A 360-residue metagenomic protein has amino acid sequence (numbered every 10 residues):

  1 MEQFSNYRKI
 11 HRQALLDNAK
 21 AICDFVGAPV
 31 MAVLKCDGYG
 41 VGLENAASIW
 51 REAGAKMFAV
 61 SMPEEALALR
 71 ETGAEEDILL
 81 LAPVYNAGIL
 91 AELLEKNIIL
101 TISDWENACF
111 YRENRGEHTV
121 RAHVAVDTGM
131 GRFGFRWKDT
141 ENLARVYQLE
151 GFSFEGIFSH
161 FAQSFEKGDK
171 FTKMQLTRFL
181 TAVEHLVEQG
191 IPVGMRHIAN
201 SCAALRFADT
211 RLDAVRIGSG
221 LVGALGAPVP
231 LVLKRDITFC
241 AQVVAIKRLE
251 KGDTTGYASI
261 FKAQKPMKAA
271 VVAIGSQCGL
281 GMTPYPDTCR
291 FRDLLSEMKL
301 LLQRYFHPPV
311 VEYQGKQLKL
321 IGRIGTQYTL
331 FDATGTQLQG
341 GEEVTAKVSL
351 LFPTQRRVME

Functional and structural regions predicted by a protein language model:
E2, N6-D17, G27-H197, R211: Active-site-proximal beta-alpha core segment in soluble small-molecule metabolic enzymes
E2-I10, M174-E360: Active-site anion/phosphate-binding pocket segments in diverse small-molecule metabolic enzymes
